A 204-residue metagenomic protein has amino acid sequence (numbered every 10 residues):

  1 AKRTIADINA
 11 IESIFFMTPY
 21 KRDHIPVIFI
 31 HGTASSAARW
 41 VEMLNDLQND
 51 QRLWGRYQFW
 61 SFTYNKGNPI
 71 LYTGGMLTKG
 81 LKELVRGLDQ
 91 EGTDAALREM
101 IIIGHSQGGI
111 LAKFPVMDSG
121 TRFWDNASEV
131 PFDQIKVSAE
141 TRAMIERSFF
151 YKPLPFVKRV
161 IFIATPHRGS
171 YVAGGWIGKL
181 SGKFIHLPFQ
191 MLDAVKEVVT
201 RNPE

Functional and structural regions predicted by a protein language model:
A1-I28, S36-N45, Q58-S61, L88-T93: Flexible, membrane-associating and regulatory peripheral segments of lipid-active enzymes
V27-T33, F62-E204: Serine-dependent carboxylesterase/thioesterase catalytic core of lipase-like alpha/beta-hydrolase/SGNH enzymes
L44, N49, F150-Y151: Short amphipathic alpha-helical segments and helix-helix/interface helices
L47-R52, T78: Short, surface-exposed basic-aromatic patches at helix termini and helix-loop junctions that form
Q51-G67: Conserved alpha/beta-hydrolase
